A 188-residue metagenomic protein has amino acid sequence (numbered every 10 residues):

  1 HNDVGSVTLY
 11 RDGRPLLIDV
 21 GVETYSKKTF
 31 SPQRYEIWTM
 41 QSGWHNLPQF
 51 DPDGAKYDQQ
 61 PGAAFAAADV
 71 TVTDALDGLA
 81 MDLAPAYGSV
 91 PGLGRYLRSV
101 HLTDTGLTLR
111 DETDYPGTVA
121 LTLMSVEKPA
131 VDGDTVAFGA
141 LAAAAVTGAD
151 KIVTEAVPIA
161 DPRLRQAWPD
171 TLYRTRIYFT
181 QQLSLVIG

Functional and structural regions predicted by a protein language model:
H1-K28, E36-I37: Internal mixed beta-strand/loop scaffold within catalytic domains of large alpha/beta enzymes
K28-G188: CBM-like, beta-strand-rich accessory domains located in the C-terminal region of large, secreted polysaccharide-active
